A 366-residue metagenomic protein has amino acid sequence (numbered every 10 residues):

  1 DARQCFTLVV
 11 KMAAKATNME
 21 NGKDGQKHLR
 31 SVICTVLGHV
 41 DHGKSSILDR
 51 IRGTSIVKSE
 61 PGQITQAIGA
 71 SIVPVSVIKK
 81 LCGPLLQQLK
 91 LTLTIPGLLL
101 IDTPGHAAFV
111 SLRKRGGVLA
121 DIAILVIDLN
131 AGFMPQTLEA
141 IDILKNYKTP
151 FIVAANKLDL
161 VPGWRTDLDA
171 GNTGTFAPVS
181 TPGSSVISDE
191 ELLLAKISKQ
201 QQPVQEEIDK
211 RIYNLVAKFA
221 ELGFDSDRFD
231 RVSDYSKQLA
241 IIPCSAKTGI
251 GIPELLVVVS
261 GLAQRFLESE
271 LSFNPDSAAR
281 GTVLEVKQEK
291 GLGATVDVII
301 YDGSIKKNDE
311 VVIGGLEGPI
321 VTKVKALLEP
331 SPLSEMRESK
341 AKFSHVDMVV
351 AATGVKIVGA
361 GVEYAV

Functional and structural regions predicted by a protein language model:
R3-Q4, K11-E20, L81, T94 (+3 more regions): C-terminal effector/interaction modules appended to NTPase cores
C5-G38, S45-I101, W164-E206, K210-A246 (+3 more regions): P-loop NTPase nucleotide-binding/switch module
V36-H39, I68, V75-V77, L100-P104 (+7 more regions): Flexible glycine-/small-residue-rich
G43, G251: Conserved glycine(s) of the Walker
A107, V118-L138, N146-W164: Conserved Switch II/interswitch segment of TRAFAC-class P-loop GTPases
V110-S111: Conserved helix/coil segment N-terminal to the catalytic DExD/H
